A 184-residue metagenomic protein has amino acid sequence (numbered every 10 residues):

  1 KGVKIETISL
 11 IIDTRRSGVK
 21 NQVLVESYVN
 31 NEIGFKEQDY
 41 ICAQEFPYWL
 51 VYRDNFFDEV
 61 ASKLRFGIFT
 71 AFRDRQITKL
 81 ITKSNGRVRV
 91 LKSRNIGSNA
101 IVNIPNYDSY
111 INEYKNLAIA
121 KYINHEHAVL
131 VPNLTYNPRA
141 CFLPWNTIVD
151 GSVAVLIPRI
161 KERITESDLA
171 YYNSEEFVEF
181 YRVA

Functional and structural regions predicted by a protein language model:
K1-T70: Signature of N6-adenine DNA methyltransferases within the class I
R53-A184: Polybasic, glycine- and aromatic-enriched phosphate-binding surface used to engage nucleic acids
